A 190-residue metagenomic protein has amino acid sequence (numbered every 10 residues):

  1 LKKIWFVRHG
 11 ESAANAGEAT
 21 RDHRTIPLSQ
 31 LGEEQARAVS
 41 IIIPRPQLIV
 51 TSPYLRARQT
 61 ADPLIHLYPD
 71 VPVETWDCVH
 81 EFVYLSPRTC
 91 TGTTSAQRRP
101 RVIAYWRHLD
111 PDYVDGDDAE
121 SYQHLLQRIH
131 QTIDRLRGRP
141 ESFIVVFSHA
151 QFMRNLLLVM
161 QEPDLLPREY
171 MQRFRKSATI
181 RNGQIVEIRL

Functional and structural regions predicted by a protein language model:
L1-K2, D70, E74, C78-A96 (+1 more regions): Acidic, low-complexity terminal tails and accessory targeting/binding regions of phosphate-metabolizing enzymes
K2-E74, G183: Active-site-proximal alpha-helix that buttresses catalytic centers in soluble enzyme cores
K3-V7, V50, S142-F152: Beta-strand elements within well-structured catalytic alpha/beta cores of enzymes that handle phosphate/sulfate esters
S12, F152-M153: Short active-site segment of divalent metal-dependent hydrolases/proteases that encodes the spacing between
I26-P27, I65-R128: Phosphate-handling substructures
I43-R45, L136-S142: Glycine-rich phosphate-binding loop signature in dinucleotide/nucleotide-binding domains
P63, N155, V159: Active-site signature of alpha/beta-hydrolase-fold catalytic machinery across serine- and Asp/Cys-nucleophile hydrolases
R128-G138: A short, acidic, amphipathic alpha-helical segment used as a generic capping/interface helix at domain edges
